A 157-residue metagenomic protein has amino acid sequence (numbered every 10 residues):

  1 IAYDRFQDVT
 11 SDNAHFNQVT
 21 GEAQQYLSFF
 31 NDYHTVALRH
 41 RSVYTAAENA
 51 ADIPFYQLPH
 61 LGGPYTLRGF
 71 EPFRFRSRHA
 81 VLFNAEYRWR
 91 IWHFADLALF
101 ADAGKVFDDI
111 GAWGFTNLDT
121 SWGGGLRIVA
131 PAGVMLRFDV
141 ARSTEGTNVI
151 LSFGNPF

Functional and structural regions predicted by a protein language model:
I1-W92, L99, F107: C-terminal outer-membrane beta-barrel translocator/porin domains of Gram-negative envelope proteins and their
H15-N17, S77-H79, L118-T120, A132 (+1 more regions): Residue-level preference for beta-strand/loop junctions
T35-R39, N84, D96-F100, G125 (+2 more regions): Residue-level detector of the transmembrane beta-barrel scaffold of outer-membrane proteins
I91-H93, A130-A132: Short loop/turn positions at the edges of beta-strands in beta-sheet-rich folds
D102-G114: C-terminal beta-signal and adjacent terminal beta-strands/loops of Gram-negative outer-membrane beta-barrel proteins
A112-L126: A short alpha/beta connector and helix-capping loop motif
L126-P131, G146-F157: Outer-membrane beta-barrel "beta-signal"
V140-G146: A short, acidic, flexible beta-alpha connecting loop/helix-capping segment that sits on the rim of active
